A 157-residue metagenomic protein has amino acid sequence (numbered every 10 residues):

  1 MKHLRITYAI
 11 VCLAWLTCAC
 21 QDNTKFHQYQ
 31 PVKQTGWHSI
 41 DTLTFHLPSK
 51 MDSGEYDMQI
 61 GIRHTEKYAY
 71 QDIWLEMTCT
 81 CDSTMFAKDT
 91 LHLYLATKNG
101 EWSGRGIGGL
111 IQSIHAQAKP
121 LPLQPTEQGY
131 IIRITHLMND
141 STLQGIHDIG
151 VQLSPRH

Functional and structural regions predicted by a protein language model:
M1-Y8: Bacterial N-terminal signal peptides that target proteins for export
L16-A19: C-terminal motif of bacterial Sec signal peptides marking the signal peptidase cleavage site
Q28-K50: Post-signal peptide N-terminal segment of mature Sec-exported envelope proteins
T42, L91-L95, S103-K119: A beta-strand/beta-hairpin structural motif
I60-K67: Short amphipathic, basic-aromatic surface patches that mediate peripheral association with negatively charged
A69-L75, G145-H147: Short coil-to-beta strand junction motifs in C2/discoidin
Q124-D140, G145-P155: Internal, hydrophobic beta-strand segments that form the core of beta-sheet-rich folds
